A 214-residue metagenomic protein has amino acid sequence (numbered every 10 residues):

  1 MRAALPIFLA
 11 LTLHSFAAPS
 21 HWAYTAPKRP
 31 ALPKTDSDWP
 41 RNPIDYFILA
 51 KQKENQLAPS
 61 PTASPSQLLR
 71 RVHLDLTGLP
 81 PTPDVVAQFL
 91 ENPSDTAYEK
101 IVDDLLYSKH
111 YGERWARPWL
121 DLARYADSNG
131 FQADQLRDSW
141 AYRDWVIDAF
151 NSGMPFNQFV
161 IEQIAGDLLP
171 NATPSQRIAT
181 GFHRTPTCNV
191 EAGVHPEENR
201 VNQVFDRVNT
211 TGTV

Functional and structural regions predicted by a protein language model:
A4-S15: Bacterial N-terminal signal peptides
A18-V214: Short, structured secondary-structure elements that scaffold catalytic or ligand/cofactor-binding regions
